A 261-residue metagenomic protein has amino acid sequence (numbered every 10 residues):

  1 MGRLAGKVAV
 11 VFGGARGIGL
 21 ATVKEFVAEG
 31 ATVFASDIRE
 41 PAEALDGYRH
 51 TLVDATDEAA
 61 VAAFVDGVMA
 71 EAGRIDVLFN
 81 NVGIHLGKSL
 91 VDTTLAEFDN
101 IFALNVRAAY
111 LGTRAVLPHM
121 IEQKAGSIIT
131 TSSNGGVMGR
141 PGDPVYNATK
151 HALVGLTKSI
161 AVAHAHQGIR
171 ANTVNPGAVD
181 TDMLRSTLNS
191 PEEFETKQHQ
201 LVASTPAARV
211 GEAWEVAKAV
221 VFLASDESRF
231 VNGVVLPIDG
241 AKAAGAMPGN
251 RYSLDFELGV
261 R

Functional and structural regions predicted by a protein language model:
S89-L90, E97-F102, L201: Substrate-binding pocket helix/loop in short-chain dehydrogenase/reductase
V91, M138-V145, H166-Q167, A208 (+2 more regions): Active-site loop immediately N-terminal to the catalytic Tyr-X3-Lys motif of short-chain dehydrogenase/reductase
T113, T149, T157: Active-site helix of classical SDR
P118, V162-H166, R229: Alpha-helical segment proximal to the catalytic Tyr-Lys
S133: Residue(s) in the substrate-gating loop at a strand-loop-helix junction that position the organic substrate next
M138, N232-R261: Short C-terminal tail/terminal secondary-structure segment of NAD(P)H-dependent dehydrogenase/reductase domains
T173, E195-E227, V231, I238-G240: C-terminal helical subdomain
